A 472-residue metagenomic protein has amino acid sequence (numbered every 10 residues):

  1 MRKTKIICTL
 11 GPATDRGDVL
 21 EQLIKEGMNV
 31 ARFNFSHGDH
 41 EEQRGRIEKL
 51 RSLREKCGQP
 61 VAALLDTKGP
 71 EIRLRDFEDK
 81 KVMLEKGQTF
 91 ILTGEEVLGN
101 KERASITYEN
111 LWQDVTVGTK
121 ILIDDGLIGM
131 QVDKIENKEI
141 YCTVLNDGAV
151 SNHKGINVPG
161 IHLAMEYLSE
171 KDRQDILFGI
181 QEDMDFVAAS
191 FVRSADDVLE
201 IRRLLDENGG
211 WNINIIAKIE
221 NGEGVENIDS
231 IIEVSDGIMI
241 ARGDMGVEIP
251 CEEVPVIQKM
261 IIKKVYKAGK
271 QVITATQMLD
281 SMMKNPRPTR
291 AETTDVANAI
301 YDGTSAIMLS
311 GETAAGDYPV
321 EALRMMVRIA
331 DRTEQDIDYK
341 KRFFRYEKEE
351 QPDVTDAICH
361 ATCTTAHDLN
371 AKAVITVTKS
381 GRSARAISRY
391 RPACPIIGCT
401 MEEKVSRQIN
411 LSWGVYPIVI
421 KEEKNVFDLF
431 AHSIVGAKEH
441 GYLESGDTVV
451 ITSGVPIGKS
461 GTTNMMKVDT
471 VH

Functional and structural regions predicted by a protein language model:
M1-H472: Non-catalytic helical/linker scaffolds that mediate oligomerization, partner binding, and domain coupling around large
